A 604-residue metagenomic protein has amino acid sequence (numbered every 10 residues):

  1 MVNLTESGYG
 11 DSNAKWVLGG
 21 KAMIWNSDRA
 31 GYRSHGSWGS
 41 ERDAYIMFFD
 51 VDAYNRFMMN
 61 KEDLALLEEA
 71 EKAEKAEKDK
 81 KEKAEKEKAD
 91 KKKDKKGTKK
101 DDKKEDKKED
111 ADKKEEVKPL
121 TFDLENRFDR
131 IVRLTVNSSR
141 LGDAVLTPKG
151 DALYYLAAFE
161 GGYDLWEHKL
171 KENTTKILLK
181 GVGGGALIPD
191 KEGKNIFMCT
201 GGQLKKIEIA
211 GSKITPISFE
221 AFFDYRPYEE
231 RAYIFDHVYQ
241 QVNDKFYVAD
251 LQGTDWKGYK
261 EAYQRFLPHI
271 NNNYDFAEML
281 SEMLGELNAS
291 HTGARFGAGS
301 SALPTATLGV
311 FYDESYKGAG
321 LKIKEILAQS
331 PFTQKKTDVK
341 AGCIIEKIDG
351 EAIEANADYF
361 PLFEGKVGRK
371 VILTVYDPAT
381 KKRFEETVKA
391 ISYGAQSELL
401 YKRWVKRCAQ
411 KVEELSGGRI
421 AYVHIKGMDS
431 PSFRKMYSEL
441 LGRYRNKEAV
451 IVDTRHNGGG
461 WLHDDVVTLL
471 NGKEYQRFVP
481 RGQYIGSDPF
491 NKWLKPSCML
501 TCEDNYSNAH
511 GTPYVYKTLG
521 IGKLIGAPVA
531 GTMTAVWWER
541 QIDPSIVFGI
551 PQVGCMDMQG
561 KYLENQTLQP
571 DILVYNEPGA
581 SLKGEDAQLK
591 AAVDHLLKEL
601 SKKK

Functional and structural regions predicted by a protein language model:
M1-G10, F48-E74, T121-S139, K169-G183 (+1 more regions): Multi-bladed beta-propeller domains
M1-N13, G19-D112, A157-D164, T200-K205 (+1 more regions): A flexible loop/linker signature enriched in serine peptidases of the S9 family
G8-N26, Y32-R33, S138-Y154, I177-C199 (+1 more regions): Conserved beta-propeller blade repeats
S34, A210-E282, E286-L287, G293 (+4 more regions): Terminal targeting/pro-maturation regions of precursor/exported proteins
E109-R127: Blade/loop signatures of beta-propeller domains
K245, K324-E325, Q329-P331, E346-A352 (+3 more regions): Cleft-lining beta-strand/loop regions that shape enzyme active-site pockets
P268-A319, K382-R407, V593, L597-K604: Extended, small/polar residue-biased N-terminal targeting/export presequences and adjacent propeptide/linker tracts
L303-N356, S430, V553-G554: PDZ/PDZ-like domain segments forming the peptide/carboxylate-binding groove, activating on the N-terminal beta-strands
